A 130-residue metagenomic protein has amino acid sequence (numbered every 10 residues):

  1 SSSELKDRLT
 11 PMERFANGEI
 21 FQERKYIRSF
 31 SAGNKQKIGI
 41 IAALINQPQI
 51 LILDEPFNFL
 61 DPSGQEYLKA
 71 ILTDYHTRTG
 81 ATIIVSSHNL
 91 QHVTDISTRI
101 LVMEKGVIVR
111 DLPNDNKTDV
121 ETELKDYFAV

Functional and structural regions predicted by a protein language model:
Y26-F30: Conserved ABC ATPase signature
I40: Hydrophobic anchor residue at the start of the ABC signature
Q47: Conserved catalytic motifs of ABC-family nucleotide-binding domains
L51-E55: Catalytic Walker B motif of ABC-type/P-loop ATPase nucleotide-binding domains
P62-G64: Helix N-cap at the start of a conserved alpha-helix in ABC-type nucleotide-binding domains
S86-H88: H-loop/switch region of ABC-family ATPase nucleotide-binding domains
